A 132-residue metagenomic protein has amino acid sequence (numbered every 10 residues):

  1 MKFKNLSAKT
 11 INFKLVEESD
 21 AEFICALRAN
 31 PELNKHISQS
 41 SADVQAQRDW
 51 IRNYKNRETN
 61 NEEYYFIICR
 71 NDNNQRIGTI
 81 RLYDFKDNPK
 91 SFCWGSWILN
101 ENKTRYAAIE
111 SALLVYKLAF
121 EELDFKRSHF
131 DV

Functional and structural regions predicted by a protein language model:
M1-N102: GNAT-family acyltransferases
F23, C93, E110, R127-H129: Amphipathic alpha-helical recognition patches that constitute DNA-binding helices
R57, L118, E122: Short alpha-helical functional segments enriched in proximate histidine and acidic residues
R105-A119: Conserved acetyl-CoA-binding loop-helix of GNAT-fold acetyltransferases
E121-V132: Conserved GNAT acetyl-CoA-binding A-motif
